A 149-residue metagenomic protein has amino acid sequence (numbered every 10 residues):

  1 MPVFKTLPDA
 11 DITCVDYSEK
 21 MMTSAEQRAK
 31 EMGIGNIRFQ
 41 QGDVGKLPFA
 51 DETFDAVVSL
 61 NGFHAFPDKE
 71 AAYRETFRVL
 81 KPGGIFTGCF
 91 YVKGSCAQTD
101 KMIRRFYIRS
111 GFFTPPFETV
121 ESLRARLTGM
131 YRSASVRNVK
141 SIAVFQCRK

Functional and structural regions predicted by a protein language model:
M1-K46: Class I SAM-dependent methyltransferase SAM/SAH-binding core
L7-P8, P67, K81, T128: Short conserved AdoMet
K20, P67-A71: Short N-terminal helix/helix-N-cap motif within the alpha/beta-hydrolase-1
G45-V57: A short acidic, Gly/Pro-enriched loop at the edge of an enzyme's catalytic core that lines a small-molecule cofactor
A56-D68: A short SAM/SAH-binding and catalytic strip from SAM-dependent methyltransferases
E70-I85: A short glycine-rich, Lys/Arg-flanked "PGG" loop and its adjoining helix->strand segment in the class I
T87-F145: C-terminal alpha-helical "lid/dimerization" subdomain adjacent to the S-adenosyl-L-methionine
C147-K149: Active-site beta-strand termini and strand-to-loop segments that position acidic
